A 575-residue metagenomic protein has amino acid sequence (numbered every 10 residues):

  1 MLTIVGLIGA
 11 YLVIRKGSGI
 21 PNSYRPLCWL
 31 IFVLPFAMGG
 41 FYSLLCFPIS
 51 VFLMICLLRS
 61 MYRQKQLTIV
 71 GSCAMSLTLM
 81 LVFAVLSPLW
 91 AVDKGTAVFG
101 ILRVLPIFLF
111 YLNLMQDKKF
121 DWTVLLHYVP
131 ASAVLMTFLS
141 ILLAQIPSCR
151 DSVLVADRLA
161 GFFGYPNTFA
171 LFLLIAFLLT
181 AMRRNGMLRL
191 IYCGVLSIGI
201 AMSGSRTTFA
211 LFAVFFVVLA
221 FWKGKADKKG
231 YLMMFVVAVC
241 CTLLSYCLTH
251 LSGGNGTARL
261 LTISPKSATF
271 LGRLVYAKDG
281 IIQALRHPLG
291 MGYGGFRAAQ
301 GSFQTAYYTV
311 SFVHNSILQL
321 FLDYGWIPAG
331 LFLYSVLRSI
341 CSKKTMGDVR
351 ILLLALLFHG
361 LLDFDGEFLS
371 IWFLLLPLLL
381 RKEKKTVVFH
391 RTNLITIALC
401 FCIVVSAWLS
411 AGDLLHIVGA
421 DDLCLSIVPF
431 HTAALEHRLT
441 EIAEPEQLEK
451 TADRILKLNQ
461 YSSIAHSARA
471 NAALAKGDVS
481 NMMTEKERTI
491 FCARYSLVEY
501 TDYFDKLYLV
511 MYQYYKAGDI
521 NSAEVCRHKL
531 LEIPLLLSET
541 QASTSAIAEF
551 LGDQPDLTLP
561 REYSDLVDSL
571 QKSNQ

Functional and structural regions predicted by a protein language model:
M1-V13, R25-A37, P48-L57, L81-P88 (+7 more regions): Alpha-helical transmembrane segments of multi-pass inner-membrane proteins
I14-S18, P35-L45, Q64-Q66: Short, hydrophobic transmembrane alpha-helix segments
A91-K94, A156-N167, P265, T269 (+1 more regions): Short aromatic-rich membrane-water interface segments that cap or initiate transmembrane helices in multi-pass membrane
R158-F162, F215-F216, L244-K278, L415-G419: Flexible juxtamembrane loops connecting transmembrane helices in multi-pass membrane enzymes that build or modify
M233-S245, H390-D413: Internal/C-terminal transmembrane anchor helices
H250-N255, A398-S426, A433: Hydrophobic alpha-helical transmembrane segments in integral membrane proteins
S267, G272-V310, W326-G330: TM-adjacent membrane-interface loops and short helices in multi-pass inner/ER membrane proteins
L423-Q575: C-terminal luminal/periplasmic domains and tails of membrane-associated envelope-modifying transferases
